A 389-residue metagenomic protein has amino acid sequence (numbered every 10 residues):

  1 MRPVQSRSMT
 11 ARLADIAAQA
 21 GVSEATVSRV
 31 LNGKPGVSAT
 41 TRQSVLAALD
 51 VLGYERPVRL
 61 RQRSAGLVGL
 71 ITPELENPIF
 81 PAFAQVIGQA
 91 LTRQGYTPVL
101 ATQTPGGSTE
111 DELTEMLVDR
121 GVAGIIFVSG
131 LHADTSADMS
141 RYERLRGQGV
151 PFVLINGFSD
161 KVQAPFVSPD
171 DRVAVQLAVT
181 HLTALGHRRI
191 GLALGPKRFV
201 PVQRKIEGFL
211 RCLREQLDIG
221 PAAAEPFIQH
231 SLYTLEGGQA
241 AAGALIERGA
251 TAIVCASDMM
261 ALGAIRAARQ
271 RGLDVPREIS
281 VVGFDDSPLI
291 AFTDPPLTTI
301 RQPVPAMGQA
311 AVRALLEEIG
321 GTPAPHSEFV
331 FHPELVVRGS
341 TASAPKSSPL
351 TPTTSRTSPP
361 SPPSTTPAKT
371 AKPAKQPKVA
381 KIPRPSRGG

Functional and structural regions predicted by a protein language model:
M1-A65, T357-P360, K375, K381-G388: N-terminal helix-turn-helix DNA-binding module of bacterial transcription factors
R2-A11, L49-Q85, Q94, P105 (+1 more regions): N-terminal helix-turn-helix/winged-helix DNA-binding helices and compositionally similar short basic alpha-helical
S6, A244-T351, V379-G389: Flexible loop/turn connectors
T40, T72-A82, L100-T109, L131-T135 (+8 more regions): Hinge/beta->alpha junction and helix N-cap segments in small-molecule ligand-binding domains
T109-V122, E236-R248: Short, well-structured alpha-helical segments in soluble
D111-V173: Short beta-strand-centered segments that line the small-molecule binding cleft or hinge of alpha/beta clamshell
R188-R189, P221-P226, V275-S280: Short acidic capping loops at alpha-helix termini that bridge into adjacent secondary structure
